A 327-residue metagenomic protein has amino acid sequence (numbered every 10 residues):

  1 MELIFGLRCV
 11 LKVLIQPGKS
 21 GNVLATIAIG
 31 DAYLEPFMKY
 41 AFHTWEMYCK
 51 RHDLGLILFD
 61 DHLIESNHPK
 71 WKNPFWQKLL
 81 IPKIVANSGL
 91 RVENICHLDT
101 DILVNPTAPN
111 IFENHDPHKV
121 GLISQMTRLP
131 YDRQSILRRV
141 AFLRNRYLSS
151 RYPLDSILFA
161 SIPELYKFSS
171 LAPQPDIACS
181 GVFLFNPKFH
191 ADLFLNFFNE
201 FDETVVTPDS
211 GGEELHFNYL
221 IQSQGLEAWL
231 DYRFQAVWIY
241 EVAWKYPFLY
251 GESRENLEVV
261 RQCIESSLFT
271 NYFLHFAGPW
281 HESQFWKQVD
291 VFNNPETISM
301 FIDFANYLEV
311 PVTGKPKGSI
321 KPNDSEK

Functional and structural regions predicted by a protein language model:
M1-S20, R133-L171, V291-K327: Membrane-proximal basic amphipathic "stem/tether" segments
L3-V92, K188, S299-D324: N-terminal anchoring/stem segment of glycosyltransferases
G30-F37, E65-K72, Q134-V140, V206 (+1 more regions): Short, flexible/disordered intra-domain loops and linkers
I95: Short aromatic/hydrophobic "clamp" motif used to bind/position activated sugar donors
D99-L103: The conserved acidic donor/metal-binding loop of glycosyltransferases
V104-S149: Conserved donor-nucleotide/metal-binding helix-loop-beta segment in metal-dependent transferases, i.e., the alpha-helix
T107-P109, R133-S135, G181, D192-F198 (+1 more regions): A short secondary-structure junction signal
L158-H281: Catalytic core and acceptor-binding pocket of nucleotide-sugar-dependent glycosyltransferases
